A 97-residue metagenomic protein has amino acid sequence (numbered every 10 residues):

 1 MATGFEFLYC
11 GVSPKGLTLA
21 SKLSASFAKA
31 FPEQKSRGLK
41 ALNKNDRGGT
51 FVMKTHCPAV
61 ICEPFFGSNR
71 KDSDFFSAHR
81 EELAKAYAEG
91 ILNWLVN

Functional and structural regions predicted by a protein language model:
M1, V12-K15, E33-Q34, K44-G48 (+1 more regions): Solvent-exposed loop/turn segments at secondary-structure junctions within structured extracellular/periplasmic domains
M1-A30: A short, glycine/acidic-enriched catalytic loop
K22-E33, G90-N97: Structured segments of extracytoplasmic/periplasmic soluble domains in secreted or envelope-associated proteins
K35-L39: Short beta-strand elements
K40-N97: Active-site-adjacent mobile loop/cap segments within catalytic or ligand-binding domains
